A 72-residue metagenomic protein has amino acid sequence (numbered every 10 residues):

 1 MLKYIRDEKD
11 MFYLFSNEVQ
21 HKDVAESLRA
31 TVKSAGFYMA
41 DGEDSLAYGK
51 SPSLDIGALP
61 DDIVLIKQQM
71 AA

Functional and structural regions predicted by a protein language model:
M1-A72: Intrinsic low-complexity, intrinsically disordered or marginally ordered coil/linker segments
